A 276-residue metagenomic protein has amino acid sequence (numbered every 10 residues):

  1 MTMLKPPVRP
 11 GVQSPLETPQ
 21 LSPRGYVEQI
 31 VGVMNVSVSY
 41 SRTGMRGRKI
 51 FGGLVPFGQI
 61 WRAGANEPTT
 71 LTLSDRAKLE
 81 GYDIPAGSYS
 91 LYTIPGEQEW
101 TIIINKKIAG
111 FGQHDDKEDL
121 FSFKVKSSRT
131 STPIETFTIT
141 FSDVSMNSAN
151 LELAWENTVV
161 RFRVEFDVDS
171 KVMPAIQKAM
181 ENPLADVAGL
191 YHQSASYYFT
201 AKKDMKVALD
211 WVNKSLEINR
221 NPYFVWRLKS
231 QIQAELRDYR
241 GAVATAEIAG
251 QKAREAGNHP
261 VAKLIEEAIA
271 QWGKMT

Functional and structural regions predicted by a protein language model:
M1-Q13: Bacterial Sec-dependent N-terminal signal peptides
T2-M3, G32, S215, P222-V225 (+2 more regions): Terminal domain-initiation and capping elements
M3-K5, N35-A86, Y92-V187, N219-R220: Extended, well-structured beta-strand/loop surface patches that form recognition or cofactor-anchoring regions within
G11-I30, T69-R76: Short acidic, Pro/Gly- and aromatic-enriched capping/linker segments at domain boundaries
Q177-Q233, R237-D238, Q251-K252: Alpha-helical adaptor scaffolds
D186, N221, L228, G241 (+2 more regions): Structural signature of alpha-solenoid helical repeat junctions
E235-T245, E255, I269-T276: Alpha-helical linker/edge segments of TPR/alpha-solenoid repeat scaffolds and analogous pre-/post-domain helices
